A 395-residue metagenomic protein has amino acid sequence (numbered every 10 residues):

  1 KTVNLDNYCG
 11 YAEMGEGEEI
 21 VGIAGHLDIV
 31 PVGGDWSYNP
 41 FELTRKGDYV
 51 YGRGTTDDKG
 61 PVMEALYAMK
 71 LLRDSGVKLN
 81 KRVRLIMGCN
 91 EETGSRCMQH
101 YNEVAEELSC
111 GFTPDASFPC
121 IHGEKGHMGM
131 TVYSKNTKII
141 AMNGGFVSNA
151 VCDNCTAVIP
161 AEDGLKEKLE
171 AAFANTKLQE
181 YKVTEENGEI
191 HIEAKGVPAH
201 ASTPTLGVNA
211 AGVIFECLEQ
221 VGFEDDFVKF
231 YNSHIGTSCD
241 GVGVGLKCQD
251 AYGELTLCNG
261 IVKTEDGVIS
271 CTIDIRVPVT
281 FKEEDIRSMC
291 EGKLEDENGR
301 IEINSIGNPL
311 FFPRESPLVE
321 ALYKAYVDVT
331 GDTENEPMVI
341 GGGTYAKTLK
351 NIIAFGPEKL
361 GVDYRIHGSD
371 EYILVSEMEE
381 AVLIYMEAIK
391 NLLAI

Functional and structural regions predicted by a protein language model:
K1-E19, F41-T44: A non-catalytic alpha/beta surface segment that caps or lines the substrate-entry region of metallo-dependent hydrolase
K1-N4, R45, I139, E180-V183 (+2 more regions): Short secondary-structure junctions
V3, P198-D266, T272, R276-S288 (+1 more regions): An extended, acidic, His-containing surface patch that forms the Zn2+-binding/catalytic region of metallohydrolases
E16-G22, A199-A201: Short, charged/polar, Gly/Pro-enriched secondary-structure boundary elements
I20-M87, T93, V104-S109, G368-E371 (+1 more regions): Active-site metal-coordination/substrate-binding segment of hydrolases, especially metallo-dependent peptidases
D28, F173-Y181, V221-G222, G292-N298 (+1 more regions): A common structural junction motif
N80-G88, A141, K229-N232, I303: Beta-strand segments within the central parallel beta-sheet cores of soluble alpha/beta enzyme folds
E92, M98-P278: Midchain, well-structured core segments that form catalytic/ion-binding scaffolds
